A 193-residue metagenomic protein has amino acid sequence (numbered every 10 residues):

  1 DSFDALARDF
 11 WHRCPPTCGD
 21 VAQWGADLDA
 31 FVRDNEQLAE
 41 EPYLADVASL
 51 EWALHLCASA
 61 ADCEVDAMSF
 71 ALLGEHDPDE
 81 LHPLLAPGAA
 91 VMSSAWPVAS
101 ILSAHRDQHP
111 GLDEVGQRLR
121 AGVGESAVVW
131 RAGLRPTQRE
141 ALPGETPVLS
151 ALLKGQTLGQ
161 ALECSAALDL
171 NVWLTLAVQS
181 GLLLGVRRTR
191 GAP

Functional and structural regions predicted by a protein language model:
D1-E75, L134, R139-P193: Long, charge-rich, low-complexity alpha-helical segments
P78-D79: Short, charged/polar N-terminal "headpieces" of proteins
H82-K154: Low-complexity, glycine/alanine/valine/leucine- and proline-rich hydrophobic stretches
